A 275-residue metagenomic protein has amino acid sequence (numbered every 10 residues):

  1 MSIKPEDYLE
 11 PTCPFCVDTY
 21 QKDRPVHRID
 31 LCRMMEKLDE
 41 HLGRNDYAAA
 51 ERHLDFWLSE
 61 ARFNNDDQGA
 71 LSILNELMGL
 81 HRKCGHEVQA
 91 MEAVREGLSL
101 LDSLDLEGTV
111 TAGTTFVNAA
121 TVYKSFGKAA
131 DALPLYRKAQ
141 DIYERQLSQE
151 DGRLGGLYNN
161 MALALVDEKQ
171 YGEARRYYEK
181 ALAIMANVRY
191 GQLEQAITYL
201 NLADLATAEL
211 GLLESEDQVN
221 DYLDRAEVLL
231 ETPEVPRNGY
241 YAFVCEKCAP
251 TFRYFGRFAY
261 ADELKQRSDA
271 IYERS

Functional and structural regions predicted by a protein language model:
M1-N75, C84, S275: Flexible inter-repeat linkers and adjacent short helices within tandem amphipathic alpha-helical repeat scaffolds
R24-P25, F63-D66, S103-E107, R145-Q149 (+3 more regions): Short coil/turn linkers that connect adjacent helices within long alpha-helical scaffolds, especially alpha-solenoid
C32-G43, G69-K83, V110-S125, G152-D167 (+2 more regions): Conserved alpha-helical positions within TPR/SEL1-like repeat arrays
L58-E60, L98-S103, Q140-R145, L182-N187 (+2 more regions): Amphipathic alpha-helical segments of tetratricopeptide repeats
D105, A120, L147, R189 (+5 more regions): Short coil/turn linking the two alpha-helices of tandem helical-hairpin repeats
